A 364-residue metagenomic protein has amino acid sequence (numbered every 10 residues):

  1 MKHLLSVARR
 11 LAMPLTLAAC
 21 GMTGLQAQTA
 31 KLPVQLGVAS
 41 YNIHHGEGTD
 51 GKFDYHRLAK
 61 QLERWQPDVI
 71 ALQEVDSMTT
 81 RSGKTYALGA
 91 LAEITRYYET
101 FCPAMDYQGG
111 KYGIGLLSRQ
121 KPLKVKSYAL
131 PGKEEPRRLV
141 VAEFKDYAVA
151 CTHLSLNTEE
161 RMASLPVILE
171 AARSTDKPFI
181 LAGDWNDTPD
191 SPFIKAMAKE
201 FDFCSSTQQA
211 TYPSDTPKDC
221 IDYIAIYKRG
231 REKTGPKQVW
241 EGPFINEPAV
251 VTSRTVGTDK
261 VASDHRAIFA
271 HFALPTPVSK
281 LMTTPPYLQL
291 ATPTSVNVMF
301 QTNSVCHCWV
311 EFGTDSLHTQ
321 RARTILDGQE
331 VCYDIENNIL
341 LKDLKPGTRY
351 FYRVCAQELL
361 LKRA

Functional and structural regions predicted by a protein language model:
M1-K31: Bacterial Sec-dependent N-terminal signal peptides
M22-I94, D106-Q108, D264, P275-V278 (+3 more regions): N-terminal, active-site-proximal structural segment of metallo-dependent hydrolase catalytic domains
Q35-E47, K126, V141-S155: Active-site-proximal beta-strand elements of phosphoester/diester hydrolases
L36-I43, L58-G83, V149-T152, I168-I194 (+4 more regions): Active-site beta-strand/loop signature of hydrolases that rely on acidic residues for catalysis
D50, V75-Y147, Q238-T252, V331: Structured beta-strand-rich core segments of catalytic domains in phosphoester-bond hydrolases
K111-I114, P136-V141, K218-I224, D264-F269 (+2 more regions): Short hydrophobic/aromatic beta-strand or adjacent loop that forms the aromatic wall/cage of a ligand/substrate-binding
S127-Y128, T158-E160, E170-F179, N186-K280: Metal-dependent phosphoester-hydrolase catalytic domains
P277-A364: Short, surface-exposed linear motifs at loops/turns and structural transition points
